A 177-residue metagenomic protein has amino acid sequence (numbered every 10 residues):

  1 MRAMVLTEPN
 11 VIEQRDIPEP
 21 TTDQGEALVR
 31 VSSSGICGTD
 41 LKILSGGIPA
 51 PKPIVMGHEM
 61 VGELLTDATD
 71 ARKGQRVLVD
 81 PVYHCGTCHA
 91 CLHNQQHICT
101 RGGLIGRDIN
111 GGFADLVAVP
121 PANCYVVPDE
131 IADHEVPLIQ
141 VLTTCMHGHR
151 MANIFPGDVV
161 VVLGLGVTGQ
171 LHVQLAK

Functional and structural regions predicted by a protein language model:
T7, P18-E19, P51-G57, I105-I109: Short Gly/Pro-enriched turn/cap motifs at secondary-structure boundaries
E8-N10, D23: Residue-level recognition of beta-strand termini and adjacent short loop/turns
P20-S34, S45-H89, P128-E130: Glycine-rich beta-strand-centered segment in the early N-terminal region that forms part of a ligand/cofactor-binding
C37, P81-Y125, D129: Cysteine-cluster motifs in flexible loop/terminal segments that predominantly coordinate metals
T39-L41: Cytochrome P450 core scaffold surrounding the K-helix E-X-X-R motif and the conserved "meander" helix-loop region
R76, I131-K177: Mid-domain Rossmann-like dinucleotide-binding core that forms the NAD(H)/NADP(H) cofactor-binding site
